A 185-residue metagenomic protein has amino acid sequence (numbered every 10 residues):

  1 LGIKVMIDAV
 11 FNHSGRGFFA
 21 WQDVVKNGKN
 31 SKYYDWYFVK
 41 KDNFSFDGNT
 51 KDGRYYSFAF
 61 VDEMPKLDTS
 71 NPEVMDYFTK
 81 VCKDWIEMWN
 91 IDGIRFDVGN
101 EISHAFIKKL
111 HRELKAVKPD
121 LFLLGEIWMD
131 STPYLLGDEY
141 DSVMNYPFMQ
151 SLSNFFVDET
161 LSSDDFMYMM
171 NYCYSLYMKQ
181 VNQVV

Functional and structural regions predicted by a protein language model:
L1-K83, M88, L110, A116: Substrate-binding/active-site clefts of carbohydrate-active enzymes
M6, G93-G99, L124: Short catalytic-loop micro-motif centered on adjacent basic/acidic residues
F11, N100-I102, I127: Short, flexible loop/turn elements at secondary-structure junctions
R16-G17, Q22-Y33, F38-K40, C82 (+3 more regions): Conserved alpha/beta catalytic core and glycan-binding cleft of carbohydrate-active enzymes
V61-E63, F96, D138: A generic, residue-level signal for flexible/boundary positions that often mark functional hotspots
S70-V74, F78, G99, S103 (+2 more regions): Residue-level preference for long, well-ordered alpha-helices that form the structural scaffold of enzyme catalytic
